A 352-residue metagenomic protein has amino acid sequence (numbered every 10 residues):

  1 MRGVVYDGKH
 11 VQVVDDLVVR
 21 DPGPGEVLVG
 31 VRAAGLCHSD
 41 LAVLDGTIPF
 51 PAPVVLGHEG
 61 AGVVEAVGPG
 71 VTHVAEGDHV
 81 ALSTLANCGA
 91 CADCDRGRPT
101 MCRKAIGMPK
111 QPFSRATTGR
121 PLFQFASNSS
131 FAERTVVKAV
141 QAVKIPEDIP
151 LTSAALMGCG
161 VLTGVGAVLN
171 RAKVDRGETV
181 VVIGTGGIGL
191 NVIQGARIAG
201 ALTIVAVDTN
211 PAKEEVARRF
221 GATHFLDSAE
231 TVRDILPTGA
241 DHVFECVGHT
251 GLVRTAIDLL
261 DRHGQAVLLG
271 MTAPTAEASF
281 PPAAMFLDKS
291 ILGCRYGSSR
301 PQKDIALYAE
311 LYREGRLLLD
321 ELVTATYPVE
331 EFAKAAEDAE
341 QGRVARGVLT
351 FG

Functional and structural regions predicted by a protein language model:
M1, R254-D258, Q302-G352: C-terminal hydrophobic helical "lid"/dimerization subdomain of Rossmann-like NAD(P)H-dependent oxidoreductases
D7, V18-V19, A52-G57, A75 (+3 more regions): Short Gly/Pro-enriched turn/cap motifs at secondary-structure boundaries
R20-A34, D45-D95, T100, P146-D148: Glycine-rich beta-strand-centered segment in the early N-terminal region that forms part of a ligand/cofactor-binding
V80, E133, V140-Q141, P146-E230: Mid-domain Rossmann-like dinucleotide-binding core that forms the NAD(H)/NADP(H) cofactor-binding site
T84-V140: Cysteine-cluster motifs in flexible loop/terminal segments that predominantly coordinate metals
D234-V243: A short acidic, Gly/Pro-enriched loop at the edge of an enzyme's catalytic core that lines a small-molecule cofactor
T250-R316, F351-G352: Glycine-rich phosphate-binding loop and adjacent beta-alpha segment of Rossmann(oid) nucleotide-cofactor-binding
